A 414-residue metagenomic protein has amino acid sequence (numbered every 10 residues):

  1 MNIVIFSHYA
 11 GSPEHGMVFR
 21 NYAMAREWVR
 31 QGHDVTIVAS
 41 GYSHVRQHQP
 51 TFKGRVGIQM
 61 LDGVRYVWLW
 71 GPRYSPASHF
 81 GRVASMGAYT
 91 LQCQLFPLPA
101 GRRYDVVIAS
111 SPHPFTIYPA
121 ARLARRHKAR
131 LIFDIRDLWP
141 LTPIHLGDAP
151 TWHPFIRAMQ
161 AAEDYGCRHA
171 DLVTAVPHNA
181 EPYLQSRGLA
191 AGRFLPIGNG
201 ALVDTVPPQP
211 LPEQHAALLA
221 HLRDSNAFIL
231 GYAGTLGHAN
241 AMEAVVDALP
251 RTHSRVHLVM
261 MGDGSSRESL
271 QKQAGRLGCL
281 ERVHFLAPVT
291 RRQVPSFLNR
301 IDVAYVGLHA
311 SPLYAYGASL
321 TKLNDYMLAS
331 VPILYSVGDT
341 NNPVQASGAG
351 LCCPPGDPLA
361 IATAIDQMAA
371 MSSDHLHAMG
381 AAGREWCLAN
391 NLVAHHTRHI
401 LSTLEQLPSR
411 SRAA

Functional and structural regions predicted by a protein language model:
M1-D62, D247, A413-A414: N-terminal subdomain of nucleotide-sugar transferases
V4, L219, R223-L249, V259: Conserved donor-binding/catalytic core segment of Leloir-type glycosyltransferases
G41, N179, G200: Carbohydrate-associated surface elements
L98, F115-Y118, R122-R126, H153-A175: Membrane-proximal helix-turn-helix segments that form the acceptor-binding/catalytic region of lipid-linked
N240, T290-F297, A304-M327, L334-Q345: Nucleotide-sugar-dependent
E268-S296: Nucleotide-activated donor-binding/catalytic signature segment of Leloir-type glycosyltransferases, i.e., the conserved
D339-Q367: Change "using UDP/GDP/dTDP sugars" to "using nucleotide sugars
A360, A370-E405: A charged, aromatic-enriched C-terminal amphipathic alpha-helix characteristic of glycosyltransferases across folds
